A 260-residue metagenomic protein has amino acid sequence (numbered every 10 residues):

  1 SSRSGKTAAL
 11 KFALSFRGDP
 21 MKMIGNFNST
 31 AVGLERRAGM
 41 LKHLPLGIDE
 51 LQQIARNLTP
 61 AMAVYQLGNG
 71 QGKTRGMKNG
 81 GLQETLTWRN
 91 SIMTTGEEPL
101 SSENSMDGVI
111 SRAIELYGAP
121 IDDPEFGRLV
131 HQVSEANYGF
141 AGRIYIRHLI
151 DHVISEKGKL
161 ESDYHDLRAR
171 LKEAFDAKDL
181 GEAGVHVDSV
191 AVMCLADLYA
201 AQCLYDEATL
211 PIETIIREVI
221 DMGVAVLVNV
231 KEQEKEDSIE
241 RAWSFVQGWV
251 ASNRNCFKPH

Functional and structural regions predicted by a protein language model:
S1-P20: P-loop NTPase catalytic core of nucleic-acid-dependent motor ATPases
S2-R3, N26-L34: Short acidic loop-to-helix transition motifs that present clustered carboxylates
T7, L34, C194: Catalytic phosphate/metal-binding cores of nucleic-acid and nucleotide-processing enzymes, i.e., regions that mediate
A13, D49, M93, M193: Conserved RecA-like P-loop NTPase ATPase core
K22-G25, L34-G81: Conserved nucleotide-sensing/catalytic segment adjacent to the nucleotide-binding pocket in NTP-handling enzymes
A38, P60-M77, S91, L100-H260: Extended alpha-helical interface modules used as scaffolds for assembling large macromolecular complexes
K42-P45, T87-I92: Loop/turn-to-beta-strand initiation segments
I48-D49, T95-G96, L116: Generic beta-strand/beta-sheet core signal
